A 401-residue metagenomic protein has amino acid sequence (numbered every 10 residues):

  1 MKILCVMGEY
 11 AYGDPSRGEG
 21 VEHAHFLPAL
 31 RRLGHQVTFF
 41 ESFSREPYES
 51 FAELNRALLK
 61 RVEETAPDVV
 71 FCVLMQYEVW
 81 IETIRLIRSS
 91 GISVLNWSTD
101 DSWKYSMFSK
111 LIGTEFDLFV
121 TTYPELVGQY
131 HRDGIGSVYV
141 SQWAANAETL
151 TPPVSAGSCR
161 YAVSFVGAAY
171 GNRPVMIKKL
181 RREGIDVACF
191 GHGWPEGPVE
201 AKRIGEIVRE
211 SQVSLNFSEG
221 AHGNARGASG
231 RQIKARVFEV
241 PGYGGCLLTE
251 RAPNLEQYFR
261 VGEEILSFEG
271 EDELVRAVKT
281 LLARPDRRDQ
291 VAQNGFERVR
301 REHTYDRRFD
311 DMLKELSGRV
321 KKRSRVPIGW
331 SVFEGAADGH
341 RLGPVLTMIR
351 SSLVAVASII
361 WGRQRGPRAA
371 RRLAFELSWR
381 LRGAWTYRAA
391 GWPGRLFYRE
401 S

Functional and structural regions predicted by a protein language model:
M1-A52, L74, T114, L118-Y258 (+1 more regions): Nucleotide-sugar donor-binding catalytic core of glycosyltransferases
R61-Y77: Short N-terminal targeting/anchoring amphipathic segment
M75-L86, R173: An aromatic- and histidine-rich active-site surface loop
I87-D101: Active-site proximal beta-strand in glycosyltransferases
S102-F116: Glycine-rich, charge-decorated loop segments at or immediately adjacent to ligand/cofactor-binding or catalytic sites
K234, I265-E271, L281-P285: Conserved acidic donor-binding segment of nucleotide-sugar-dependent glycosyltransferases
E256-A277: Change "using UDP/GDP/dTDP sugars" to "using nucleotide sugars
A283-S401: C-terminal amphipathic helix plus adjacent low-complexity, charged tail appended to glycosyltransferase catalytic
